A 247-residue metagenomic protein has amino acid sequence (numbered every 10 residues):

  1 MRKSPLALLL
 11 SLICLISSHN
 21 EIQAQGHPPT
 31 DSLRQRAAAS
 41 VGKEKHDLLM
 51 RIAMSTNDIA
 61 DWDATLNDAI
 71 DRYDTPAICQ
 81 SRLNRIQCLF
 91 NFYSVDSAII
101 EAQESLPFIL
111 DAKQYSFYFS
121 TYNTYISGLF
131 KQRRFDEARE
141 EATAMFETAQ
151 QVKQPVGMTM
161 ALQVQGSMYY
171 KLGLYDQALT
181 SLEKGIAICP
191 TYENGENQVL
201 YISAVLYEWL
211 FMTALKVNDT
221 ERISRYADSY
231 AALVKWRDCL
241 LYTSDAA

Functional and structural regions predicted by a protein language model:
D47, Q80, S120, M160 (+1 more regions): Residue register of alpha-helical TPR repeats
L66-I70, L106-L110, A144-Q150, K184-N194 (+1 more regions): Amphipathic alpha-helical segments of tetratricopeptide repeats
Y242-A247: Conserved small/polar residues in nucleotide/adenosyl-binding loops
